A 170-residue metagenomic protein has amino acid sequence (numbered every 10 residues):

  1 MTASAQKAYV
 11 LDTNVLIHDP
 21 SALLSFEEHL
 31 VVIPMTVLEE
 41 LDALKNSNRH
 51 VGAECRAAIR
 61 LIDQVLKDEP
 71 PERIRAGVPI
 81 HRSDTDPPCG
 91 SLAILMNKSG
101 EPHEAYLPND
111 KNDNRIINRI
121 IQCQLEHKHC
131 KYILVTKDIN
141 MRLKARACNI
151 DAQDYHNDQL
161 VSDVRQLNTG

Functional and structural regions predicted by a protein language model:
A5-I133, I139-G170: Active-site-proximal, substrate-binding regions of enzyme catalytic domains and RNA-binding/basic surfaces
